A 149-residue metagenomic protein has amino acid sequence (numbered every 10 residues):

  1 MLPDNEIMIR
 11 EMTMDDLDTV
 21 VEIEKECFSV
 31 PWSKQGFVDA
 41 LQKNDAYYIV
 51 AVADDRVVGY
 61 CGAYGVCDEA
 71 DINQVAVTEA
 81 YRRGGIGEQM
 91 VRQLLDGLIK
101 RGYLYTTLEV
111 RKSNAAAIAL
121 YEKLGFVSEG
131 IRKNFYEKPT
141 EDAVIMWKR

Functional and structural regions predicted by a protein language model:
L2-P3, E11-A80, V91-Q93, G97 (+2 more regions): Acetyl-CoA-dependent GNAT
D39, S113, Y136: Positions that flank functional sites
I49, D55, A76, L124 (+2 more regions): Non-heme di-metal
R56, T78-R92, I99-R101, Y105 (+3 more regions): Conserved glycine-rich acetyl-CoA-binding loop
Y81-G84, K133-F135, D142, R149: Acyl-donor (CoA/ACP) binding surface of acyl/acetyltransferases
E88, L120, E141-K148: Accessory recognition modules or surfaces
E109, E122, V127-A143: Conserved catalytic-core motifs of GNAT/GCN5-like acyltransferases
